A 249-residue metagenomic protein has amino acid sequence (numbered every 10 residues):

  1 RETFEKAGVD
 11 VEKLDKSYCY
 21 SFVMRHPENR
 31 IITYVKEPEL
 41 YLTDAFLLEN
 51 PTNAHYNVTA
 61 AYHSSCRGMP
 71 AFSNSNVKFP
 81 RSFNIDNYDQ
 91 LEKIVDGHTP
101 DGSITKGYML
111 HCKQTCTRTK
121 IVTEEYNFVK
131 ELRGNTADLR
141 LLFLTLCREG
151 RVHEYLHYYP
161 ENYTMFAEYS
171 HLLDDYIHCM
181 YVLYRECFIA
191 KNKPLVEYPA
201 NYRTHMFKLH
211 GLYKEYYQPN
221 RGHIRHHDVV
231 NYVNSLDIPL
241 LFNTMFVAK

Functional and structural regions predicted by a protein language model:
R1-K249: Core nucleotide-handling region used for phosphoryl-transfer chemistry
